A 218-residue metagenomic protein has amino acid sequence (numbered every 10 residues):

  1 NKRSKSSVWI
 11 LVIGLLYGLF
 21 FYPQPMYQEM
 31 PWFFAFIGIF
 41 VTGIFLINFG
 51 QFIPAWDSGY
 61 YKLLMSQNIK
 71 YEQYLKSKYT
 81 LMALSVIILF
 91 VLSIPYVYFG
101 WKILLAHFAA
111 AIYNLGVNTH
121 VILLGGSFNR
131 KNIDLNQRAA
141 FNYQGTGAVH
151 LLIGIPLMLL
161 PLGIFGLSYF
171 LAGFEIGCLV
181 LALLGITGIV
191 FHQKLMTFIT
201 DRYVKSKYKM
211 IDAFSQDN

Functional and structural regions predicted by a protein language model:
N1-S58, Y71-N218: Hydrophobic alpha-helical transmembrane segments of membrane proteins
Y61: A glycine- and small/hydrophobic-rich beta-loop-beta segment that serves as a flexible "lid/hinge" or phosphate-binding
M65-K70: Short helix-to-coil transition segments within interhelical loops that connect adjacent transmembrane helices
